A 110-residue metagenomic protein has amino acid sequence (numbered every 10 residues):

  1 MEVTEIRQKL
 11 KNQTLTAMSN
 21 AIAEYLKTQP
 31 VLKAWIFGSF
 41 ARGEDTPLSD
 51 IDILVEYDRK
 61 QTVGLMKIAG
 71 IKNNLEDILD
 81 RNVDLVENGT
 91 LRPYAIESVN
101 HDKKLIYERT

Functional and structural regions predicted by a protein language model:
M1-K33, A41-P47, D58-T110: Catalytic core of pol beta-like nucleotidyltransferases
I36, I51-I53: A structural signal for short, well-ordered beta-strand segments
